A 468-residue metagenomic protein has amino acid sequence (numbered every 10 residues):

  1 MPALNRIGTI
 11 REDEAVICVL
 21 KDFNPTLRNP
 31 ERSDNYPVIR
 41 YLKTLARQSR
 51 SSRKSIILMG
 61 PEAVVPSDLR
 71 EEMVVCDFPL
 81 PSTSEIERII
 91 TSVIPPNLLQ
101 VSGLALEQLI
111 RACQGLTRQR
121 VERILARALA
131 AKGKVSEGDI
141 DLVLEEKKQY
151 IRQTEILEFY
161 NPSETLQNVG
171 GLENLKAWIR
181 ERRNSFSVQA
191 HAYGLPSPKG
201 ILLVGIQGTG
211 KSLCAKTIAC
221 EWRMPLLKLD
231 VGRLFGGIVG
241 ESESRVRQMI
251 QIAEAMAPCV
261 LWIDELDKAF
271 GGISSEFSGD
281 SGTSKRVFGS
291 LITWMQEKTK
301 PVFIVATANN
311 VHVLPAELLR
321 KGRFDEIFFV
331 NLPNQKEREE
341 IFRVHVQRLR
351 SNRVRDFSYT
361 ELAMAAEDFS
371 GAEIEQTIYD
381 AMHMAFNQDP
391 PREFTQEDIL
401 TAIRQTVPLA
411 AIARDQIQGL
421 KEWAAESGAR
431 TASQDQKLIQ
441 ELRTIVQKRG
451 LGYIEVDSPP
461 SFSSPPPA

Functional and structural regions predicted by a protein language model:
M1-V75, T83-P95, L99, L166-A363 (+2 more regions): Walker A/P-loop NTP-binding motif of AAA+ ATPase domains
A3-R6, Y41, A112, I124 (+1 more regions): Charge-rich, solvent-exposed alpha-helical interaction surfaces
R6-D13, S92, P96, A112 (+5 more regions): Surface-exposed polar/charged interaction patches
E72-L125, A130: Extended, charged alpha-helical coiled-coil/arm scaffolds that mediate oligomerization and mechanical coupling in large
Q100-A112, L125, Y160-E164, G271-G272 (+2 more regions): Short conserved motifs of the RecA-like P-loop NTPase core
E107-Q114, Q119-G133, G138-E145, M364 (+2 more regions): C-terminal helical "lid" of AAA+/P-loop NTPase domains
G133-S136, K148-R152, A177, E265-L266 (+2 more regions): Proline-centered turn/helix-capping motifs that create local helix->coil transitions or kinks
Q149-T217, Q251, A255, E361-I378 (+1 more regions): C-terminal engagement/docking regions of AAA+ P-loop ATPases
